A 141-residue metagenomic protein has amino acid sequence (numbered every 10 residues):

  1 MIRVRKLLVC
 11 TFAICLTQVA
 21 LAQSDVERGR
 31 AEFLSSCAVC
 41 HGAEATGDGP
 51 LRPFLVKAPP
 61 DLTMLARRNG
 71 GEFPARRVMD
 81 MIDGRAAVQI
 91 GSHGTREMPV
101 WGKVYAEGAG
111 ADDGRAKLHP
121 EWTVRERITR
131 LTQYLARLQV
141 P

Functional and structural regions predicted by a protein language model:
M1-T11: Bacterial N-terminal signal peptides that target proteins for export
T17-V19: N-terminal signal peptide c-region/cleavage motif recognized by signal peptidases
S24-D25, R30-K57, R68-E72, D83-E97 (+1 more regions): Periplasmic/extracellular electron-transfer cofactor-ligation site, primarily the c-type cytochrome heme-c attachment
R28, E32, D61, F73 (+3 more regions): Extracytoplasmic/secreted proteins, especially bacterial periplasmic and envelope-associated proteins
P53, P59-P60, G84-V124: Axial heme c-ligation environment in periplasmic c-type cytochrome domains
E121, R130-P141: A charged, solvent-exposed segment within the mature domains of Sec-exported extracytoplasmic proteins
